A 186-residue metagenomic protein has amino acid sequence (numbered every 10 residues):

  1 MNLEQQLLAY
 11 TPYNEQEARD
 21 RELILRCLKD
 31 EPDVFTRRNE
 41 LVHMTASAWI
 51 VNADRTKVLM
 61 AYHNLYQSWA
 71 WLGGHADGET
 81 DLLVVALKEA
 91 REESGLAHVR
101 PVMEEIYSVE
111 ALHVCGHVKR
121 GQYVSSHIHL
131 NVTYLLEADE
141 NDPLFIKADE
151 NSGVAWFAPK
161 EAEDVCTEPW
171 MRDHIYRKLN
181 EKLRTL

Functional and structural regions predicted by a protein language model:
M1-T11: Generic N-terminal amphipathic, Lys/Arg-enriched alpha-helix
T11-S47: Acidic, metal-coordinating catalytic segment for phosphate/diphosphate chemistry, firing primarily on the Nudix
P32, L41, Y66, N141-P143 (+1 more regions): Generic secondary-structure boundary/loop-capping signal
T36-W71: N-terminal strand-loop-strand
Y62-A86: Charged low-complexity stretches with an acidic bias
D77-W170: Unchanged
C166-L186: Charged phosphate-binding loop/patch that engages nucleotide di/tri-phosphates or the phosphate backbone of nucleic
